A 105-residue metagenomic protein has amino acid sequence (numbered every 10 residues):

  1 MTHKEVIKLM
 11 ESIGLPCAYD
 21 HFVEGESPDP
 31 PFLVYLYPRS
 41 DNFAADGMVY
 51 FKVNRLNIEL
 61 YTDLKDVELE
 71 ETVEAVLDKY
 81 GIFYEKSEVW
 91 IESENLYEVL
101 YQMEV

Functional and structural regions predicted by a protein language model:
M1-R55, Y61-V105: Long, contiguous binding/interaction regions
